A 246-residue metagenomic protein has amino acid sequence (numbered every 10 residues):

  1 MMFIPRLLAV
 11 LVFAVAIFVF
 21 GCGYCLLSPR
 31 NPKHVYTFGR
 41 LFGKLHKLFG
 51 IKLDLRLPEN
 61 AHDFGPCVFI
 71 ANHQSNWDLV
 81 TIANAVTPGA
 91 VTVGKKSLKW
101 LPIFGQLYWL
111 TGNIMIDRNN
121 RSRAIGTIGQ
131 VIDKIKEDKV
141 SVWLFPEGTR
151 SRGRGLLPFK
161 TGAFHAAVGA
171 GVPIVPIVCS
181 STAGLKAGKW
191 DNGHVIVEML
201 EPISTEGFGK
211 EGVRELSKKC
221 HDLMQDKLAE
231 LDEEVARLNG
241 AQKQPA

Functional and structural regions predicted by a protein language model:
M1-D54: N-terminal membrane-anchoring alpha-helices
V12-I17, L101-G105, V195: Mobile beta-alpha loop/short-helix "lid" or hinge segments that flank ligand
G21-P29, K33-V35, L48-F49, A61-R121: Catalytic core of membrane glycerolipid acyltransferases/transacylases, capturing the structured, soluble-facing
F42, I114-R118, G148-T149: Short, basic, glycine/proline-bearing loop/turn elements
L55, F69, T92, V197-M199: Generic preference for hydrophobic
P58-D63, K189-D191: A short beta-turn/loop motif at secondary-structure boundaries
I125-A246: Non-catalytic C-terminal accessory region of glycerolipid acyltransferases and related lyso-lipid remodeling enzymes
